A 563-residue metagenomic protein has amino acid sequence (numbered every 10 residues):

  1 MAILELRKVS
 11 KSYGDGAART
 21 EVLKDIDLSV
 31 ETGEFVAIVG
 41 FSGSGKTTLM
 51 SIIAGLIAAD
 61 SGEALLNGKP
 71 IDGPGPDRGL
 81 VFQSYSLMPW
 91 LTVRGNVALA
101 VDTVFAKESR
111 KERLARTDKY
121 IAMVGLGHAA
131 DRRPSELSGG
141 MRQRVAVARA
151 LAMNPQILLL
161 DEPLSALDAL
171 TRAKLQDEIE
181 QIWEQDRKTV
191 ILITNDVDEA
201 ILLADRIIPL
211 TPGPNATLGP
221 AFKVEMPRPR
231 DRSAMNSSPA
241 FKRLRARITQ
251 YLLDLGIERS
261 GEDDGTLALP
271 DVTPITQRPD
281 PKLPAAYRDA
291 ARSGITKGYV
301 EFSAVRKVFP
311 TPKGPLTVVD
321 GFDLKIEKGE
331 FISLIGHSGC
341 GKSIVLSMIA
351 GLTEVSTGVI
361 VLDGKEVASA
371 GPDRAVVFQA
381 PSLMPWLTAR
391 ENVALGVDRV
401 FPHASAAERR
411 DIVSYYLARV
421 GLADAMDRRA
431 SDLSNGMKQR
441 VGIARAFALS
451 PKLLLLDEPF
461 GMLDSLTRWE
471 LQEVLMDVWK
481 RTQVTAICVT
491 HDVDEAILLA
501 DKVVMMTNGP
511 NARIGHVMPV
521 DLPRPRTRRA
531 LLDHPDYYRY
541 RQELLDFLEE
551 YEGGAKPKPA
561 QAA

Functional and structural regions predicted by a protein language model:
V39-F41, I335-H337: The feature captures the beta-strand-to-loop junction immediately N-terminal to the Walker
A54, A350: Helix-to-loop junction immediately C-terminal to a conserved catalytic motif
G62-G73, G358-S369: Conserved ABC transporter NBD signature motif
R94-D102, L114, D118, R390-D398 (+2 more regions): Short helical segment in ABC ATPase nucleotide-binding domains corresponding to the A-loop/adjacent helical element
R110-A129, Q181, A406-A425, D477: Conserved ABC ATPase "signature" region
R132-S135, M153, R428, L449: Conserved signature/switch motifs of ABC ATPase nucleotide-binding domains
R133-L137, M141, R429-L433, M437: Conserved ABC ATPase signature
